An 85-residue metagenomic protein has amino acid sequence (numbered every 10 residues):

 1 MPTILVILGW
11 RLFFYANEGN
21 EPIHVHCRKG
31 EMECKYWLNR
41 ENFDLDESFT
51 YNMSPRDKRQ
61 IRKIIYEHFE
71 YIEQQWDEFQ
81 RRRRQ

Functional and structural regions predicted by a protein language model:
M1-L12: Negatively charged, low-complexity tracts enriched in Asp/Glu with abundant Ser/Thr
P2-I4, F49-I64: Short cationic/low-complexity microdomains
I4, Y15, H26, R59 (+1 more regions): Alpha-helical interaction segments
N17-M53: A short, structured beta-strand/loop element
R56-Q85: C-terminal structural segments of small proteins and small subunits
